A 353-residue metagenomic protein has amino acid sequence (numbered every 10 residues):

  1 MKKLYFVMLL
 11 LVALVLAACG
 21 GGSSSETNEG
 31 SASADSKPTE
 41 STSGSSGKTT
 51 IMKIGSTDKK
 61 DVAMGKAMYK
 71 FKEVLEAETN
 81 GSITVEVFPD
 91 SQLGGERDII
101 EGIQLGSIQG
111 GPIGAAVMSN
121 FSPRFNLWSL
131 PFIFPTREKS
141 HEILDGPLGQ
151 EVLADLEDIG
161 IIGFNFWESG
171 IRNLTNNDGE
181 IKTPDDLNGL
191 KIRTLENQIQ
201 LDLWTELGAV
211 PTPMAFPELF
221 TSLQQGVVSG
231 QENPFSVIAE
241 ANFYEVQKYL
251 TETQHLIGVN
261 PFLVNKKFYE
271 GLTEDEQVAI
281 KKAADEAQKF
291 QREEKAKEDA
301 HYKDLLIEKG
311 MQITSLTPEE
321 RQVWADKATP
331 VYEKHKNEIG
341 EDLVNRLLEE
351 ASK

Functional and structural regions predicted by a protein language model:
M1-Y5: Positively charged n-region of N-terminal signal peptides that target proteins for export
V7-V12: Sec-dependent N-terminal signal peptides
V15-A18: C-terminal motif of bacterial Sec signal peptides marking the signal peptidase cleavage site
G20-A32, K37, T42-E138, L148 (+1 more regions): N-terminal secretory/targeting leader peptides
L153: Conserved glycine-rich "GG(E/T)P / GGGxP" loop and the immediately following alpha-helix in the radical SAM core
